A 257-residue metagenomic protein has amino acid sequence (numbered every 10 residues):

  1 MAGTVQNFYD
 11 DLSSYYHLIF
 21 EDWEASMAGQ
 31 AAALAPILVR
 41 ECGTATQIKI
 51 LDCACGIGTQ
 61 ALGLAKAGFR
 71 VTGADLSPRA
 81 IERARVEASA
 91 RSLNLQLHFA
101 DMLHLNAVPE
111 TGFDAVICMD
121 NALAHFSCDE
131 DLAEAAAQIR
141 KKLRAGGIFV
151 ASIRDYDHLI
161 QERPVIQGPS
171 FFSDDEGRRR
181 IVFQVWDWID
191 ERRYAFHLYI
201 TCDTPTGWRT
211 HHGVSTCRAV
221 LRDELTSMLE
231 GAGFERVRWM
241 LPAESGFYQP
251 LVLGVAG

Functional and structural regions predicted by a protein language model:
M1-T46: Conserved class I S-adenosyl-L-methionine
T46-G56: Conserved class I S-adenosyl-L-methionine
T59-L105: Class I SAM-dependent methyltransferase SAM/SAH-binding core
A107-A115: A short acidic, Gly/Pro-enriched loop at the edge of an enzyme's catalytic core that lines a small-molecule cofactor
D114-E130: A short SAM/SAH-binding and catalytic strip from SAM-dependent methyltransferases
A133-A145: A short glycine-rich, Lys/Arg-flanked "PGG" loop and its adjoining helix->strand segment in the class I
V150-T226: SAM-dependent methyltransferase
T216-G257: C-terminal lobe and adjacent flexible extensions of AdoMet/dcAdoMet transferase-like proteins
